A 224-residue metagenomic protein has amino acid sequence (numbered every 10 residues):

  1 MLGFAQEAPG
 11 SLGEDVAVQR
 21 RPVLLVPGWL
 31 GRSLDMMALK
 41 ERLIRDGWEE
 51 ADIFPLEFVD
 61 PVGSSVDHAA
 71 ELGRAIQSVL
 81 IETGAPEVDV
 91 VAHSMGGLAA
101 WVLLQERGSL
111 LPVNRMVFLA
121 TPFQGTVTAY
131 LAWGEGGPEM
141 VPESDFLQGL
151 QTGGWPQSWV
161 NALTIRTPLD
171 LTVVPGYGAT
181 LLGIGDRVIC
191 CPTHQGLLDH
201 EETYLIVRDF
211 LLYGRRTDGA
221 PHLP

Functional and structural regions predicted by a protein language model:
M1-E49, F54, V79-I81, L111 (+2 more regions): Flexible, membrane-associating and regulatory peripheral segments of lipid-active enzymes
G10, I81, L104-P224: Helical cap/lid subdomain of alpha/beta-hydrolase-fold lipid enzymes that gates access to the catalytic pocket
V23-P27, L34, R42-I44, W48-L56 (+2 more regions): Serine-dependent carboxylesterase/thioesterase catalytic core of lipase-like alpha/beta-hydrolase/SGNH enzymes
